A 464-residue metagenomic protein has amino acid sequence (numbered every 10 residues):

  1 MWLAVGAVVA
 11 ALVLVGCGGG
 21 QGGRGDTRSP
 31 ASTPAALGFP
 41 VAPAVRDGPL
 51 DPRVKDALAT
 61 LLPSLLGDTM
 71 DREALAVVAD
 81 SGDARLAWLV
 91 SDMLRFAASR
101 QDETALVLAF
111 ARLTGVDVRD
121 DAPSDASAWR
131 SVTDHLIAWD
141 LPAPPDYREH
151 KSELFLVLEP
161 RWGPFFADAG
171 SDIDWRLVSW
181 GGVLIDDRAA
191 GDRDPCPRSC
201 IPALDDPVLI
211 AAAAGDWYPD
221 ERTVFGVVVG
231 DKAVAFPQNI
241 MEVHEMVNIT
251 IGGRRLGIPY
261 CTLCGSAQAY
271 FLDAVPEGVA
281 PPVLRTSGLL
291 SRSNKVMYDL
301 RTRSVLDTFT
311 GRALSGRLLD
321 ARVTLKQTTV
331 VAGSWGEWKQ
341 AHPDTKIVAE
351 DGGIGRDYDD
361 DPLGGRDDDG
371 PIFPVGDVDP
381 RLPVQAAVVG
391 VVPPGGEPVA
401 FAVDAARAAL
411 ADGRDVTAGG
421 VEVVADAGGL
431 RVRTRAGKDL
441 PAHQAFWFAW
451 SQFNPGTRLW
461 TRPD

Functional and structural regions predicted by a protein language model:
M1-V9: Sec-dependent N-terminal signal peptides
L14-G16: C-terminal motif of bacterial Sec signal peptides marking the signal peptidase cleavage site
G18-G20: Bacterial signal peptide processing site
G23-R46, P52-S64, A87-D464: Mid-to-C-terminal functional-domain signal that highlights helix-capping/loop sites within ligand-binding modules
L65-T69: HEAT-repeat alpha-solenoid elements in large eukaryotic scaffold proteins
E73: Donor-binding and catalytic core of enzymes assembling or modifying cell-surface/extracellular glycoconjugates
A76-A79, A111: Structural signature of alpha-helical solenoid repeat scaffolds
